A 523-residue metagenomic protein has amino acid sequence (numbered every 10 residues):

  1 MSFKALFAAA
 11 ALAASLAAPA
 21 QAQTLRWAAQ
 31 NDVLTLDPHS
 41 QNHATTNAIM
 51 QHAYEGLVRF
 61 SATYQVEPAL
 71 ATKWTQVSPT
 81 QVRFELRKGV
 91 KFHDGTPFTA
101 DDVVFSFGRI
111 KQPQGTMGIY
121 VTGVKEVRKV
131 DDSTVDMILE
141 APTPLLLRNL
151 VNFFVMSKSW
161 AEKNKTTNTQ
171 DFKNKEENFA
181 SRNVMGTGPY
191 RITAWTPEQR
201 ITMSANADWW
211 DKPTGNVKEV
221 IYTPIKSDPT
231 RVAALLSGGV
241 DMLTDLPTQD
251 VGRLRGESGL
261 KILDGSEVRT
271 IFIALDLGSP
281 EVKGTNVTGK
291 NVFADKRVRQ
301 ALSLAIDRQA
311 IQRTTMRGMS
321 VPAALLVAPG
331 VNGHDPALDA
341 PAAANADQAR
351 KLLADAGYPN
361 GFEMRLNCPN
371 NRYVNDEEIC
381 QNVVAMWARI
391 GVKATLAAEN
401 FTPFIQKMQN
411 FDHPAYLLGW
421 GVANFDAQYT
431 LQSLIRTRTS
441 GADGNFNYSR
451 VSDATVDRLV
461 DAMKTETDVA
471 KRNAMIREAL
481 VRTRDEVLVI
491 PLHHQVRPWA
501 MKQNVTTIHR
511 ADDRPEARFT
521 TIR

Functional and structural regions predicted by a protein language model:
A28-V77, G108, N183-P189: N-terminal lobe/hinge region of extracytoplasmic solute-binding protein
Q65, F154-G215, E219, A346-D347 (+1 more regions): Gly/Pro-rich hinge or "lid" segments in bacterial periplasmic/extracellular proteins
T75, I119-N168: Surface-exposed binding/hinge segments that line and control ligand-binding clefts or catalytic entry sites
A100-S106, D132-I138, G188-P189, V217-E219 (+5 more regions): Alpha-helical secondary-structure segments
N178, A207-R253, K296, V384 (+1 more regions): Ligand-site clamp/hinge motif
R297-Q300, L304, Q312, R389-F404 (+2 more regions): Extracytoplasmic/peripheral linker and loop segments enriched in polar/acidic and small residues with frequent Thr/Pro
L304, V321-D355, R372-D376: Structural transition elements
D443, W499-R523: Long beta-strand-rich cores associated with HINT superfamily self-processing modules
